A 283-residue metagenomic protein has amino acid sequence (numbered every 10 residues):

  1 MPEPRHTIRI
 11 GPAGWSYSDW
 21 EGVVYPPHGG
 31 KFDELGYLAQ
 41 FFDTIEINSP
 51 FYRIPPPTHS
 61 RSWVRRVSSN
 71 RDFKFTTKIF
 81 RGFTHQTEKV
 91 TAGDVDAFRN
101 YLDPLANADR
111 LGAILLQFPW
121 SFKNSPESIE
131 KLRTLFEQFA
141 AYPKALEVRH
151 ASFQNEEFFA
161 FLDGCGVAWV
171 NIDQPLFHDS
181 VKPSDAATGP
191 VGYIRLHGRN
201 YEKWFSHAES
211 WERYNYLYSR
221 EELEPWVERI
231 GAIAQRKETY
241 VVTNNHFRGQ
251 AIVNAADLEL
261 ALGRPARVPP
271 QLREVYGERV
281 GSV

Functional and structural regions predicted by a protein language model:
M1-V283: Residues lining hydrophobic/aromatic ligand-binding pockets adjacent to catalytic sites
